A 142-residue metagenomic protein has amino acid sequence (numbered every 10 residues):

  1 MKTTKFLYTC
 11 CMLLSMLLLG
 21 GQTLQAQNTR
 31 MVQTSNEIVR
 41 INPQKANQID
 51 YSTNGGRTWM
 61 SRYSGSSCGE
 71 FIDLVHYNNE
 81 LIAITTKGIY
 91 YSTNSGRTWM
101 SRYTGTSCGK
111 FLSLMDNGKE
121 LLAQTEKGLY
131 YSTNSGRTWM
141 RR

Functional and structural regions predicted by a protein language model:
M1-F6: Positively charged n-region of N-terminal signal peptides that target proteins for export
T9-G20: Bacterial N-terminal signal peptides
Q22-A26: Sec/Tat signal peptide C-region and signal peptidase I cleavage site
Q27-V32, C68-H76, C108-D116: Repeated scaffold domains used in trafficking and secretory/extracellular systems, primarily beta-propellers
R30-R40, N79-A83, G118-A123: Entry beta-strands of beta-propeller and related beta-repeat scaffolds
K45-I49, K87-Y90, K127-Y130: Loop/turn residues immediately N-terminal
S52-T53, S92-T93, S132-T133: Conserved Ser/Thr-centered positions that define the repeating blades of beta-propeller domains
Y63-S66, Y103-T106: Surface loop/turn motifs at the tips and blade-to-blade linkers of beta-strand repeat domains
